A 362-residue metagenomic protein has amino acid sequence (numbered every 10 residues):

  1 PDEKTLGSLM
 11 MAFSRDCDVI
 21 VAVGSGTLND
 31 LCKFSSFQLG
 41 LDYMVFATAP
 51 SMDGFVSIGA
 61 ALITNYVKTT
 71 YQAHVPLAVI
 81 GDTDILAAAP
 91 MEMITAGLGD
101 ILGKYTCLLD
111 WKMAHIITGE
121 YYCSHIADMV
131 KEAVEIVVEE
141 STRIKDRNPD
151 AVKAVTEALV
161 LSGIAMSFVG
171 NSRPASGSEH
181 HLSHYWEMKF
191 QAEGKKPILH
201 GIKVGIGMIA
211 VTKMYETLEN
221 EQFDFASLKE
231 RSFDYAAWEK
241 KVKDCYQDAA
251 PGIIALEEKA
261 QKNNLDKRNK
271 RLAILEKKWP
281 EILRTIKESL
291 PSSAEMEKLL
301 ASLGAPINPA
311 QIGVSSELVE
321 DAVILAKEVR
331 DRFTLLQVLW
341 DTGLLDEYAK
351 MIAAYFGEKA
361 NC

Functional and structural regions predicted by a protein language model:
P1-C17, P50, R173-F190, I286: Non-transmembrane, aqueous-exposed alpha-helical and coiled segments at domain scale
P1-M44, R143-V155, L159: N-terminal small/polar loop signature for handling phosphorylated ligands or for N-terminal nucleophile
A12-R15, S36, T69-H74, A78 (+3 more regions): Solvent-exposed alpha-helices and their adjacent loops that cap or buttress functional pockets in soluble metabolic
Q38-I136: A glycine/threonine-rich phosphate-anchoring loop and its flanking beta-alpha core in nucleotide/phosphate-binding
V79-I80, D84-I85, T95-L102, K112 (+8 more regions): Extended, hydrophobic alpha-helical segments
K131-E221: A conserved active-site cap/scaffold subdomain adjacent to cofactor or substrate pockets
E219-C362: C-terminal charged capping/lid subdomain of soluble metabolic enzymes
